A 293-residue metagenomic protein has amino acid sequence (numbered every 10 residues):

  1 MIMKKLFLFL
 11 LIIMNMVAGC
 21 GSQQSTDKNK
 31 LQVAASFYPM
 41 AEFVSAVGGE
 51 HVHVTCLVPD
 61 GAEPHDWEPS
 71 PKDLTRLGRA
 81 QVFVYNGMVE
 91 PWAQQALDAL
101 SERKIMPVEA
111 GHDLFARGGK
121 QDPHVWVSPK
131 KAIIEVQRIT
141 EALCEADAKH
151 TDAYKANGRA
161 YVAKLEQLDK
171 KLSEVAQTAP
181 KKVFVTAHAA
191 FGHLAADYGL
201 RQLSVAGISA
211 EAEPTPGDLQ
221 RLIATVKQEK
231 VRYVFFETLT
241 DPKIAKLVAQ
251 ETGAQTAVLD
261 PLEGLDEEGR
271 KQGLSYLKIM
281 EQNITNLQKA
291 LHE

Functional and structural regions predicted by a protein language model:
M1-K30: Short, low-complexity disordered leader/linker segments with a strong preference for bacterial N-terminal type II
C20-E293: Extracytoplasmic metal-acquisition and chelation regions
